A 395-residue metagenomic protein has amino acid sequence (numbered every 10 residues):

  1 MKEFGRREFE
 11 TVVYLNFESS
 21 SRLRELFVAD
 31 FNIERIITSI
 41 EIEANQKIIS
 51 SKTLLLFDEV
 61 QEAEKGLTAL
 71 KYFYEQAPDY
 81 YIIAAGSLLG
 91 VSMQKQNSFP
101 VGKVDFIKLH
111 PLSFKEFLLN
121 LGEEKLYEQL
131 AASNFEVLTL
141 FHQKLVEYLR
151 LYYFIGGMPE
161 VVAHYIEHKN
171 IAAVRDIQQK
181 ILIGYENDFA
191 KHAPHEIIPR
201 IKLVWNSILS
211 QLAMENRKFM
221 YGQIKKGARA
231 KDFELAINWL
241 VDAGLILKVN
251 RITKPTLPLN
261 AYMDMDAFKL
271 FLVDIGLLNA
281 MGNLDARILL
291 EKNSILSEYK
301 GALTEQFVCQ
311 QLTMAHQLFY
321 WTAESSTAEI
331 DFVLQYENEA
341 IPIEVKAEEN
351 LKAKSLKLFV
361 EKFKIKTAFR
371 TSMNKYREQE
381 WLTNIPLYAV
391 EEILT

Functional and structural regions predicted by a protein language model:
M1-T11: P-loop NTPase Walker A phosphate-binding motif
S20-S50: Short glycine-rich substrate-engagement loop in P-loop NTPases that contacts/grips substrate
I48-K65: Conserved P-loop NTPase "ATPase switch" module shared by AAA+ and STAND
L56, Y81-S87, K108: Structural recognition of the conserved hydrophobic beta-strand(s) that form the central parallel beta-sheet of P-loop
Q94-A213: Interdomain motor-coupling "hinge/lid" segment immediately C-terminal to the ATP-binding subdomain of NTP-driven enzymes
A163-L334: Accessory nucleic acid-recognition modules appended to NTPase machines
V308, L312, I330-E349, A368: Conserved catalytic cores of phosphodiester-cleaving nucleases, focusing on short active-site segments
A347-L387: Catalytic cores of nucleic-acid endonucleases
